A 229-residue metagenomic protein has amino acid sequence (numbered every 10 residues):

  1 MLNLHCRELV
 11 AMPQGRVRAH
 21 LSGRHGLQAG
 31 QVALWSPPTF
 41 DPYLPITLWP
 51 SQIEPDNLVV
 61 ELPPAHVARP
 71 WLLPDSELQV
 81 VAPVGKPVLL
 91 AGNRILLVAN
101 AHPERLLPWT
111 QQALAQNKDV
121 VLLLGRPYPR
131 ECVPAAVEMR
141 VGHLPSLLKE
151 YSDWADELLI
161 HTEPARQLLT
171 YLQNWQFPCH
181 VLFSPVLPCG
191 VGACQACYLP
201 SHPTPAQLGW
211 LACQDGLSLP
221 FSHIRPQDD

Functional and structural regions predicted by a protein language model:
M1-P74: Ferredoxin-reductase
L34, E77-V81, Y198: Hydrophobic beta-strand signal
P37-P42, Q79-V88, P203: Short, charged beta-turn/beta-strand-edge "cap" motif at the junction between a beta-strand and an adjacent loop
D41, K86, A165-Q167, P205 (+1 more regions): Glycine-rich nucleotide phosphate-binding loop and flanking beta-alpha elements of Rossmann-like dinucleotide-binding
N57, Y128, C189-A193: Short proline/glycine- and acidic-rich turn/helix-capping motifs at secondary-structure junctions
R69-V186: FNR/FR-type flavoprotein reductase catalytic core
S184-S218: Local cysteine-cluster metal-coordination motifs and their immediate loop/turn environment, predominantly Fe-S cluster
F221-D229: A charged, well-structured terminal subsegment
